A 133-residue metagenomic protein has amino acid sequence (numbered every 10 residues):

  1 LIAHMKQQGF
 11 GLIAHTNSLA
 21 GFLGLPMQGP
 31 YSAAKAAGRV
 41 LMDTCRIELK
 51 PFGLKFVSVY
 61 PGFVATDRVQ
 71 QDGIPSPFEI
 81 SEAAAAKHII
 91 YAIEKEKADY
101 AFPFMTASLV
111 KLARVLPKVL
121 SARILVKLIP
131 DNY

Functional and structural regions predicted by a protein language model:
L1-G9: A short helix-coil junction within the Rossmann-fold of NAD(P)-dependent oxidoreductases
M5, L23, T44-K55: Active-site-adjacent segment of SDR/Rossmann-fold oxidoreductases
A14, F56-V59, V69, I89: Hydrophobic structural elements of the Rossmann-like NAD(P)H-binding subdomain that define the short-chain
S18: Residue(s) in the substrate-gating loop at a strand-loop-helix junction that position the organic substrate next
L25-G29: Active-site loop immediately N-terminal to the catalytic Tyr-X3-Lys motif of short-chain dehydrogenase/reductase
A34: Active-site helix of classical SDR
S58, I74-V110: C-terminal helical subdomain
P61-Q71, P75: Short, flexible catalytic-loop segment of classical short-chain dehydrogenase/reductase
